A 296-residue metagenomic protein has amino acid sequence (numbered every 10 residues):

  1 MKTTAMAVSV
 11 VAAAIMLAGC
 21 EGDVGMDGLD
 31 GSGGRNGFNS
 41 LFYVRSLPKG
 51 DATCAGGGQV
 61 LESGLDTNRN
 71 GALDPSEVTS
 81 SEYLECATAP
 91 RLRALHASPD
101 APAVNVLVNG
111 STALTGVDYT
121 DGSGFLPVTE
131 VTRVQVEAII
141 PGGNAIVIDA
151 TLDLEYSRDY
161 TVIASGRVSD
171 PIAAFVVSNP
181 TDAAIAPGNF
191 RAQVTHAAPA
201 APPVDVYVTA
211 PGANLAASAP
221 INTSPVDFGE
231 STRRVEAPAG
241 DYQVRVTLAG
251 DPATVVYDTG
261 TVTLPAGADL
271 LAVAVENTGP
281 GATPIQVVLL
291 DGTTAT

Functional and structural regions predicted by a protein language model:
M1-A18: Sec-dependent bacterial lipoprotein signal peptides
A5-A7, G71, V226: Intrinsically disordered, low-complexity repeat segments enriched in small/polar residues
V10-A13, D66, Y119-D121, E230: Preference for short coil/turn "hinge" residues that link or interrupt alpha-helices
L17-A89: Collagen/collagen-like triple-helix sequence repeat recognition
C20-L29, R35, T88-T296: Intrinsically disordered, low-complexity polar regions and short flexible loop motifs
